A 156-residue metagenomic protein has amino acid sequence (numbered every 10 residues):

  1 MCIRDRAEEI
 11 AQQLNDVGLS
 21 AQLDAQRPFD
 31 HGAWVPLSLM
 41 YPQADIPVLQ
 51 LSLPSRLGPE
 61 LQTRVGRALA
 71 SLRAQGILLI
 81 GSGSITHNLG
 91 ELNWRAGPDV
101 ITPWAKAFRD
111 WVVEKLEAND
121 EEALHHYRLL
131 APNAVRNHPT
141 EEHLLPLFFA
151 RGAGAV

Functional and structural regions predicted by a protein language model:
M1-I3: Short, small-residue-biased leader/transition segments that mark boundaries at the very start of proteins
E9-Q12, D16, M40, P47 (+4 more regions): Surface-exposed, charge/polar-rich loops and edge strands
L19-D45: Conserved ATP-utilizing enzyme core subdomain
